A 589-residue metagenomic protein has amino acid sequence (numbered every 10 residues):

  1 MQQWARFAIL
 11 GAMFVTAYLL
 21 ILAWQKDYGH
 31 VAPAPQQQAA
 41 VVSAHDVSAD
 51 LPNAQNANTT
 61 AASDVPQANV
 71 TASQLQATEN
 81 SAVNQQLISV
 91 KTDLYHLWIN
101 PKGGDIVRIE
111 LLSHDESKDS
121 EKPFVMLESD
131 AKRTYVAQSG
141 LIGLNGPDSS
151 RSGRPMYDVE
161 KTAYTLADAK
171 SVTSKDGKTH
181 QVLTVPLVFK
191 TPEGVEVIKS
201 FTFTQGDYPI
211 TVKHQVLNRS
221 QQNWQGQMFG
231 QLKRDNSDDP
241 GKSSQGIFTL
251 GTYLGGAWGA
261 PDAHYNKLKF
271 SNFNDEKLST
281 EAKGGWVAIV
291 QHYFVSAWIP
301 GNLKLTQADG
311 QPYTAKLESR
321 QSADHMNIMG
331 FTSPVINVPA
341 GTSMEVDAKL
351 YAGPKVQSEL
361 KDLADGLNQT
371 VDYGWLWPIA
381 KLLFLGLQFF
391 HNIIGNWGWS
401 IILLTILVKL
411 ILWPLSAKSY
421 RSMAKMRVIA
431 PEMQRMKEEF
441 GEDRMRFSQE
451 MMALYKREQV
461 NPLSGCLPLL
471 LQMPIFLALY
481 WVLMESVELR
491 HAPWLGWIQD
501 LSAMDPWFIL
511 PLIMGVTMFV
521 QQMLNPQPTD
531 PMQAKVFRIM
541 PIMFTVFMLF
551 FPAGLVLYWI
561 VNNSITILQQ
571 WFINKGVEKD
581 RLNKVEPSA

Functional and structural regions predicted by a protein language model:
M1-L410, D580, K584-A589: Membrane-protein biogenesis/insertion across secretory and organellar systems
A8-I21, F476-L479, L512-T517, I539-M543: Core hydrophobic alpha-helical membrane-spanning segments
H214, G341, I411-L477, M518-L549 (+1 more regions): Membrane-interface amphipathic helices and adjacent TM-edge segments
F384-G395, Y455-Q459, L463, S502 (+2 more regions): Alpha-helical membrane-interface segments at transmembrane helix boundaries
G395-W397, F547-V556: Transmembrane helix interruption/hinge and helix-loop junction motifs
A478-V520: Conserved catalytic motifs of ABC-family nucleotide-binding domains
L501-M504, F508-L512, M548-P552, S564-L568: Hydrophobic transmembrane alpha-helical segments of multi-pass transport and channel proteins
M514-G515, L555-N563: Hydrophobic core segments of alpha-helical transmembrane domains in multi-pass membrane proteins
